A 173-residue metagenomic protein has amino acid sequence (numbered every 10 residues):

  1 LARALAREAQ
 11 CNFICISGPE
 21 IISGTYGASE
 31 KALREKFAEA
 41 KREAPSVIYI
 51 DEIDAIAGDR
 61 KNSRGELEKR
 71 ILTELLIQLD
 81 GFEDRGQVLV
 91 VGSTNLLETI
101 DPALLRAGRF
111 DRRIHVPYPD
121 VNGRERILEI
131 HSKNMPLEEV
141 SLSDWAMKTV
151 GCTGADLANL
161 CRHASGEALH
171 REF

Functional and structural regions predicted by a protein language model:
L1-C152, A164: Walker A/P-loop NTP-binding motif of AAA+ ATPase domains
M147-F173: AAA+ ATPase "lid" subdomain C-terminal helix
